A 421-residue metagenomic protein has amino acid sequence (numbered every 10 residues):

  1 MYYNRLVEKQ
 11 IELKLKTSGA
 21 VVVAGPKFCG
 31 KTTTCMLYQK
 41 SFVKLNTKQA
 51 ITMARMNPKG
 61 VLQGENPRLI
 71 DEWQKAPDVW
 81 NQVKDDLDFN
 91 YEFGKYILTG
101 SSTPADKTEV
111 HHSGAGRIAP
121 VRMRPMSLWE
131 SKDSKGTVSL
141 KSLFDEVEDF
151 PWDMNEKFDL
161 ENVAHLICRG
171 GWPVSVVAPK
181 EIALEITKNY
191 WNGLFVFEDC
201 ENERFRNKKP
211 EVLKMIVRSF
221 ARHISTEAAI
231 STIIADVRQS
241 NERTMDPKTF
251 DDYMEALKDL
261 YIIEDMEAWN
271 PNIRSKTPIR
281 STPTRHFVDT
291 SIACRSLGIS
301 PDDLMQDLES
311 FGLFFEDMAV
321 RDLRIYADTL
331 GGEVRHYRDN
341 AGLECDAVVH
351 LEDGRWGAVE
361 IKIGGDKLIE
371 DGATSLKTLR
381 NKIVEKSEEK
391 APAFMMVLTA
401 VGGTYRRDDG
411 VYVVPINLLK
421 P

Functional and structural regions predicted by a protein language model:
M1-E12: N-terminal pre-Walker A segment at the start of P-loop NTPase domains
K31: Conserved lysine of the Walker
T34: Hydrophobic positions on the alpha1 helix immediately C-terminal to the Walker A/P-loop
N81-P104, H112: Conserved catalytic/switch belt of AAA+ P-loop NTPases
T108-T226: Interdomain motor-coupling "hinge/lid" segment immediately C-terminal to the ATP-binding subdomain of NTP-driven enzymes
V176, K180-R355: Accessory nucleic acid-recognition modules appended to NTPase machines
A319, L323, C345-V349, R355-G365 (+3 more regions): Conserved catalytic cores of phosphodiester-cleaving nucleases, focusing on short active-site segments
L398-P421: Domain-level recognition of nuclease-like catalytic cores that cleave nucleotide substrates
